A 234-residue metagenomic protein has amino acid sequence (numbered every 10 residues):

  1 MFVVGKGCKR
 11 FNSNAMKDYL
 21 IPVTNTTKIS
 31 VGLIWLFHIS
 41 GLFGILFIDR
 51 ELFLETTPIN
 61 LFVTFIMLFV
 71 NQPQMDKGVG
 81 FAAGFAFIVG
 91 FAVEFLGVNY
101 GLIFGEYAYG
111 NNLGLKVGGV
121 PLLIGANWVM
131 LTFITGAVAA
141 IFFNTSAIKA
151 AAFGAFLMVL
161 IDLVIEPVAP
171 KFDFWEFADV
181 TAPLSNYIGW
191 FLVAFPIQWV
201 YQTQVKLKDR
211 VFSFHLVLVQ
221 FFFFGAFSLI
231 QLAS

Functional and structural regions predicted by a protein language model:
F2-S234: Aromatic-rich, lipid-facing transmembrane alpha helices and their immediate juxtamembrane interface loops in integral
